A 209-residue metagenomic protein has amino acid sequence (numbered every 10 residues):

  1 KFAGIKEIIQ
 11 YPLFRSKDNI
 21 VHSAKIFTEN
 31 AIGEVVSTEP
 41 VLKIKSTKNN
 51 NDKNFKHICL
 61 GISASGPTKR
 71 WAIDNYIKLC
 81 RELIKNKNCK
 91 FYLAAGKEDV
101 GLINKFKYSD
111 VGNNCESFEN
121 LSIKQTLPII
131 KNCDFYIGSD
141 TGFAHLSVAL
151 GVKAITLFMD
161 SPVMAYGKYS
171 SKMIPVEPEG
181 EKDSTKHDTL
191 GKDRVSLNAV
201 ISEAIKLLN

Functional and structural regions predicted by a protein language model:
K1-N209: Catalytic machinery of carbohydrate-active enzymes, primarily nucleotide-sugar-dependent glycosyltransferases
